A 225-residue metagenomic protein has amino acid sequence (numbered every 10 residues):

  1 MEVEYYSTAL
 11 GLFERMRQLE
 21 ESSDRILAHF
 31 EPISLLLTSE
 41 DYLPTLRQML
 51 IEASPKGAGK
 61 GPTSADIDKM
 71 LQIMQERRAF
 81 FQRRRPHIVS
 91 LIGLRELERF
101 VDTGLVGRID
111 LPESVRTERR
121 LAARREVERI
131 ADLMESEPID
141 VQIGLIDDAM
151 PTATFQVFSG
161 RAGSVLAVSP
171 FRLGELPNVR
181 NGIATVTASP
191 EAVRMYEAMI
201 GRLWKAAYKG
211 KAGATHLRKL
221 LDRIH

Functional and structural regions predicted by a protein language model:
M1-E4: Basic, Lys/Arg-rich alpha-helical nucleic-acid-recognition elements, primarily the DNA-binding modules of transcription
E21-I224: Hydrophobic protein-protein interaction segments
